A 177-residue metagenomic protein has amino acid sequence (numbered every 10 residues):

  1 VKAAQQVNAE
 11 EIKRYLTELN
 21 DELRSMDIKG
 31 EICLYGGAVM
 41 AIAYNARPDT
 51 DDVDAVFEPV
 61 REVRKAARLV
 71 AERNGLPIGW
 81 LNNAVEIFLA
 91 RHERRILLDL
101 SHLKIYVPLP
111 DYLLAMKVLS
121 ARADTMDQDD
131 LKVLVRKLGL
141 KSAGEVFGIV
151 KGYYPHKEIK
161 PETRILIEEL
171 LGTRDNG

Functional and structural regions predicted by a protein language model:
V1-G177: Compositionally biased terminal segments of proteins
